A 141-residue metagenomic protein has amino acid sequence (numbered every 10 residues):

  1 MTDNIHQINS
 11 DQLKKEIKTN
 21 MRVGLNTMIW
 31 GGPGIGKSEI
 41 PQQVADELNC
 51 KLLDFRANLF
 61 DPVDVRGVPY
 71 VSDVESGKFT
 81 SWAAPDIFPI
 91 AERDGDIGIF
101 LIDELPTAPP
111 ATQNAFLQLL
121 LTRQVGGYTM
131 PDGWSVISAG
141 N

Functional and structural regions predicted by a protein language model:
T2-N141: AAA+ P-loop NTPase catalytic core and its hallmark functional loops
